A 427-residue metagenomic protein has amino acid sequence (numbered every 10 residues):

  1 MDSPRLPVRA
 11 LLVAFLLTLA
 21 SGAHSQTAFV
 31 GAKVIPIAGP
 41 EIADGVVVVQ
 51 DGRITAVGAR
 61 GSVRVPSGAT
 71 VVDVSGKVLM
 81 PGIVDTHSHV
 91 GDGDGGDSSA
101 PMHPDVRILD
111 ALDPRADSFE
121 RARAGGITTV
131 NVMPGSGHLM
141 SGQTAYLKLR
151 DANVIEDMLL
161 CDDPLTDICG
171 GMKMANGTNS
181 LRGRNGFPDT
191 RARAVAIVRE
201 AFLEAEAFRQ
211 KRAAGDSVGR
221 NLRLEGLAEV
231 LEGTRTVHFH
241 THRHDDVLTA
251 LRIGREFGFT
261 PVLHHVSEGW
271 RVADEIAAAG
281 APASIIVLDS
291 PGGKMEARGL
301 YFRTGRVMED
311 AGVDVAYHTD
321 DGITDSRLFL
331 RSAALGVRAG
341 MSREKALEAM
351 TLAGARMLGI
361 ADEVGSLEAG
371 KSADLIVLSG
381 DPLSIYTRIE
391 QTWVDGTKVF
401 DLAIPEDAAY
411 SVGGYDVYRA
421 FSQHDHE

Functional and structural regions predicted by a protein language model:
M1-L12: Bacterial N-terminal signal peptides that target proteins for export
A20-G22: N-terminal signal peptide c-region/cleavage motif recognized by signal peptidases
T27-F29, R64-D110: Replace "His-x-His-based motif
A32-I35, E368-V412: C-terminal cap of metal-dependent C-N hydrolases
V34, A38-M80: Histidine-rich, glycine-flanked metal-binding segment
G95-D97, P101-V106, T236, A277 (+2 more regions): His/Asp/Glu-enriched, well-ordered alpha-helical/loop segment that forms or immediately abuts the divalent-metal
G96-L112, R150-N153, G171-M174, S180-G183 (+1 more regions): Active-site gating loops and adjacent loop-to-helix segments of metal-dependent hydrolytic enzymes
R123-P261, R388, H424-H426: Polyanionic/metal-chelating signatures
